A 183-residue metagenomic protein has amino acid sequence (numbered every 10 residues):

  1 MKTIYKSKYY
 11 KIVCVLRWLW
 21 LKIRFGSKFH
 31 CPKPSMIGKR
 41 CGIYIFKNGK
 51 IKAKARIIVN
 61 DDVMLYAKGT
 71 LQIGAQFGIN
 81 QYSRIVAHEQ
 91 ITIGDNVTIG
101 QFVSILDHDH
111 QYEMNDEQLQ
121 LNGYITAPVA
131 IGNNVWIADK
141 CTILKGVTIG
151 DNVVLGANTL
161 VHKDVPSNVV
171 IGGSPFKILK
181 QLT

Functional and structural regions predicted by a protein language model:
M1-L106, G132-N133, C141, S167 (+1 more regions): Domain-scale signature associated with acetyltransferase and cell-envelope carbohydrate enzymes
K47-G49, G69, A127, K145 (+1 more regions): Short, conserved secondary-structure segments in the cores of folded domains
V86-A87, D139-V154, T159-K163: Beta-rich strand-turn-strand
D109, D116-E117, Q181-L182: Conserved catalytic-core motifs of eukaryotic protein kinase domains, centered on the activation segment
Q118-V129: A short acidic, glycine-rich active-site loop that binds or catalyzes chemistry on phosphate/adenosine moieties
